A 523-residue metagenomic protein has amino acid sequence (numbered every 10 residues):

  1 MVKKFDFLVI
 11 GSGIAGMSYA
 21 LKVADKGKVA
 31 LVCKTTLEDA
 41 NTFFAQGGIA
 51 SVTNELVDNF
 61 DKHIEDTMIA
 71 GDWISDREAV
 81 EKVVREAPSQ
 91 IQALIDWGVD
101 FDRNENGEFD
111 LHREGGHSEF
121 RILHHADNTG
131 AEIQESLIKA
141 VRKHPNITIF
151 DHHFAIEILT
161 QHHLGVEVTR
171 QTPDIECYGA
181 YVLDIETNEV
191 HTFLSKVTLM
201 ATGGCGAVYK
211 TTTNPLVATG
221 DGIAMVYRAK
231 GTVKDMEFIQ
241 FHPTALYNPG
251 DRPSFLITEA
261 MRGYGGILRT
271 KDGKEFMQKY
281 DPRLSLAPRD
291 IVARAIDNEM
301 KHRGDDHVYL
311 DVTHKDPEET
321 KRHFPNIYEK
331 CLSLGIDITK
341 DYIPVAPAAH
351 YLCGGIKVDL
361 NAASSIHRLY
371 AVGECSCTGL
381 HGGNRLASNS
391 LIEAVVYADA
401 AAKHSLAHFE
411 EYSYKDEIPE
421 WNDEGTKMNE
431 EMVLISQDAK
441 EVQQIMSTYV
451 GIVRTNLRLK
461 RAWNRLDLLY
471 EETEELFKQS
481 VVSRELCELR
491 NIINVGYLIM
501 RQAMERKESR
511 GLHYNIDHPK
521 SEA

Functional and structural regions predicted by a protein language model:
M1-D6, K22, T36-E38, F44-A45 (+8 more regions): Glycine- and aromatic-enriched mobile tails/lids
F7-L31: N-terminal Rossmann-like FAD-binding beta1-loop-alpha1 element of flavoenzymes
T35-M68, D72, Q240, D251-F255: Conserved N-terminal glycine-rich FAD pyrophosphate-binding loop of Rossmann-like flavoproteins
L37, M225, G231-I338, I343 (+2 more regions): An anion/pyrophosphate-binding glycine-rich loop and adjacent beta-alpha core in soluble alpha-beta enzymes
A70-D110: Rossmann-like flavin
S75-P88, R121-K139, F150, T212-G220 (+3 more regions): Short beta-strand to alpha-helix junction loop
D96-E189, L194, A201, A245-N248: Conserved redox-cofactor binding core of oxidoreductases
E157-T169, P173-D174, Y178-T187, I336-L380: FAD-site-proximal beta/loop scaffold in flavoenzymes
